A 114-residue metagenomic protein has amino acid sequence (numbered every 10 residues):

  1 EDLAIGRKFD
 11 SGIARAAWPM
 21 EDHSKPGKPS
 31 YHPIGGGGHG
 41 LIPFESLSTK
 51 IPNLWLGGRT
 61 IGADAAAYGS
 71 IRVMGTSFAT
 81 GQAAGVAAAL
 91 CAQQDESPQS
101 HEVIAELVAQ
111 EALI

Functional and structural regions predicted by a protein language model:
E1-I114: Flavin (FAD/FMN)-binding glycine-rich loop and adjacent Rossmann-like elements that form
